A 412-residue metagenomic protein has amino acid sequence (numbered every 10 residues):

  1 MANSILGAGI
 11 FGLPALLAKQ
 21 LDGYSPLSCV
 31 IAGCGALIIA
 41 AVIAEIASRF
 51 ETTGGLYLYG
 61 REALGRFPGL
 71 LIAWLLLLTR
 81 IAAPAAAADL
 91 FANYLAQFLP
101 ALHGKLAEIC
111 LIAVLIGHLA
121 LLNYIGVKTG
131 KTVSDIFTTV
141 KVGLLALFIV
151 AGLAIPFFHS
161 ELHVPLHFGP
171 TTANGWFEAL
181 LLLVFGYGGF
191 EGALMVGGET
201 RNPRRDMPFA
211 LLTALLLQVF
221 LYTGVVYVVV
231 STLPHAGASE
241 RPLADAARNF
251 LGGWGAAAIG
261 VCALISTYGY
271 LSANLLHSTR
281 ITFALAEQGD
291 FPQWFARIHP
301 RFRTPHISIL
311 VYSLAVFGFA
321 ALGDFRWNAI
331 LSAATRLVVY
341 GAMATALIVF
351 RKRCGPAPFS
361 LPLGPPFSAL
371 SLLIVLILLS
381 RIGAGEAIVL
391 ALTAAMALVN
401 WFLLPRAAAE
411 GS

Functional and structural regions predicted by a protein language model:
M1-Y24, V30, L37-A41, T53 (+4 more regions): Membrane-interface "cap" regions at the ends of multi-pass membrane proteins
L13, W74, Y94, F98 (+8 more regions): Alpha-helical transmembrane segments of multipass membrane proteins
L16-Q20, S28, L37-I116, L121-Y124 (+2 more regions): Hydrophobic transmembrane alpha-helices that form the core helical bundles of multi-pass secondary transporters
Q20, L331, T335, L363-S412: A generic transmembrane alpha-helix motif of multi-pass inner-membrane proteins
S25-P26, L102-C110, I136-G260: Helix-loop-helix junctions that connect adjacent transmembrane segments in multi-pass membrane transporters
L58-G60, G65, A96-A101, A210-N274 (+1 more regions): TM-loop-TM module centered on a large, flexible mid-protein loop between adjacent transmembrane helices in multi-pass
L106-F158, P170-T172, L211-L215, S332-A342 (+2 more regions): Membrane-interface loop-to-helix entry segments
V133, W294-R303, Y340-A387: C-terminal membrane-solvent junction of multi-pass transporters and transport-like membrane proteins
